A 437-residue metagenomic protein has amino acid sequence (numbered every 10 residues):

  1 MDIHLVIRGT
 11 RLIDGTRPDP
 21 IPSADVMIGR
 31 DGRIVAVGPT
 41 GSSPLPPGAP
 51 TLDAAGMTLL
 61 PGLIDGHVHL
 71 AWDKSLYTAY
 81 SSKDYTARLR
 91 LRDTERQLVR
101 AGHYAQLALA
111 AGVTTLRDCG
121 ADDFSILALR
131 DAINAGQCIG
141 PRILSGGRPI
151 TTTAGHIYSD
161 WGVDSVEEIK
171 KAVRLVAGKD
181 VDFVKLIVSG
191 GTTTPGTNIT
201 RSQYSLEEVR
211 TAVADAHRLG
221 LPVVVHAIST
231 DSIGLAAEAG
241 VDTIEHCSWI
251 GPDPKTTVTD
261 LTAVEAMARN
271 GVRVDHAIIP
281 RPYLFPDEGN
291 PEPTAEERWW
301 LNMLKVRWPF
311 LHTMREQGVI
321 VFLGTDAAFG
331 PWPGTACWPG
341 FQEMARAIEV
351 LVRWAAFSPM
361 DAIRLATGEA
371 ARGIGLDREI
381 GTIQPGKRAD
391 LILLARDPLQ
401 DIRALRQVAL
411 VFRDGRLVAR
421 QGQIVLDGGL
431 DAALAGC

Functional and structural regions predicted by a protein language model:
M1-A24, I28-V35, T40, A87-R88 (+4 more regions): Active-site microenvironment of metallo-dependent hydrolases
T10, V26, G32, G56 (+15 more regions): Divalent metal-coordination and catalytic microenvironments
T40-L60, Y85-A87: Active-site metal-binding motif and surrounding structural segment of the metallo-beta-lactamase
M57-A132, E207, E238-A239: Metal-associated gating/positioning segment near the N- to mid-region
A71-T94, T152-D164, T194-S202, G251-T256 (+2 more regions): Acidic/histidine-rich helix-loop elements that form or flank divalent-metal/phosphate-binding sites at the catalytic
C119-L235, T243-H246, I250-T257: Histidine/acidic-residue-rich, glycine-tolerant segments that coordinate divalent metal ions
T193-W308, A327-P331, R372-I374, A395: Active-site core of metal-dependent hydrolases
R218, P293-T294, R298, K305-D397: His/Asp/Glu-enriched, well-ordered alpha-helical/loop segment that forms or immediately abuts the divalent-metal
